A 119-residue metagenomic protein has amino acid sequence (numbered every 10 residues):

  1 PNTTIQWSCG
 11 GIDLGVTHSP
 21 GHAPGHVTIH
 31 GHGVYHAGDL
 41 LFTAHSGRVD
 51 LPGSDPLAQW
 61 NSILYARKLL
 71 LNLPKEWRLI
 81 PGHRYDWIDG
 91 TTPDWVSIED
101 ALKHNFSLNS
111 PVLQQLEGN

Functional and structural regions predicted by a protein language model:
P1-T4: Short acidic-hydrophobic, aromatic-tinged amphipathic segments that line or gate anion-handling sites
W7-C9: Conserved acidic catalytic loop of the alpha/beta-hydrolase fold
D13, H18, A23-L113: Metallo-beta-lactamase
E117-N119: C-terminal regulatory/interaction regions
